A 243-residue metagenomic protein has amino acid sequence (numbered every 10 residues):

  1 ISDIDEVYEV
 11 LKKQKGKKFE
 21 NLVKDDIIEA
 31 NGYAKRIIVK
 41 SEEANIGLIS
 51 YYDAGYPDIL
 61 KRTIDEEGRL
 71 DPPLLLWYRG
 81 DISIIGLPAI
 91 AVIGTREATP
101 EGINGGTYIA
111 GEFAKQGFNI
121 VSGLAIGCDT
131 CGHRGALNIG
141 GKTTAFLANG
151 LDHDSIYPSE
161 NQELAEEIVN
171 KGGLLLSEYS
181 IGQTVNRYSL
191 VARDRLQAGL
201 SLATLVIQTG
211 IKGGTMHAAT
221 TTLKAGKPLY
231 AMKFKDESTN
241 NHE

Functional and structural regions predicted by a protein language model:
I1-D53: Short, small/acidic-rich helices and loops at N termini and domain boundaries of DNA replication/processing enzymes
E42-E43, S50-E243: Glycine-biased, small-residue-rich flexible motifs in mid-sequence functional cores and linkers
